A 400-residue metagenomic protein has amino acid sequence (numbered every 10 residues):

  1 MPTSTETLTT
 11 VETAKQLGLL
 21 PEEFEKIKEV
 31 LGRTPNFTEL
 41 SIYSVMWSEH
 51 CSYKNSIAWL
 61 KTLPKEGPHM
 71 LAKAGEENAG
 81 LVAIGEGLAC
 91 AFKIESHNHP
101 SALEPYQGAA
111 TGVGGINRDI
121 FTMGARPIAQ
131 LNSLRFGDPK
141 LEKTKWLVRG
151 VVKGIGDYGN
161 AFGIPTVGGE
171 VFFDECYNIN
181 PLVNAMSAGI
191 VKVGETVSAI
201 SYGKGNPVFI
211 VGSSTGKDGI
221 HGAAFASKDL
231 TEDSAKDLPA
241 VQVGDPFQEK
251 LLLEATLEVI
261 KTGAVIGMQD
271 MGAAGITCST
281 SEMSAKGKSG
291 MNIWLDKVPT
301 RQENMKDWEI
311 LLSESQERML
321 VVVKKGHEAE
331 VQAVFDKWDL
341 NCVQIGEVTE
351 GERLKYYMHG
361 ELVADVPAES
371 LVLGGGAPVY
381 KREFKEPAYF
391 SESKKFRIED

Functional and structural regions predicted by a protein language model:
M1-D400: Glycine/proline-enriched, intrinsically flexible loops and inter-domain linkers
